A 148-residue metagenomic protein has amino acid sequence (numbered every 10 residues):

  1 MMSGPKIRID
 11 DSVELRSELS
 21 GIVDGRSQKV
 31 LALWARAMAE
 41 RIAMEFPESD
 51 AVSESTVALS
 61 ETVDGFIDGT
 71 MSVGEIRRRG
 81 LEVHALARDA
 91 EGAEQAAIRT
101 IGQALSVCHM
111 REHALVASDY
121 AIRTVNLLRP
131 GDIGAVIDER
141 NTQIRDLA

Functional and structural regions predicted by a protein language model:
M2-T142: Structured binding/interaction patches within domain cores
I144-A148: Amphipathic, membrane-inserting segments
